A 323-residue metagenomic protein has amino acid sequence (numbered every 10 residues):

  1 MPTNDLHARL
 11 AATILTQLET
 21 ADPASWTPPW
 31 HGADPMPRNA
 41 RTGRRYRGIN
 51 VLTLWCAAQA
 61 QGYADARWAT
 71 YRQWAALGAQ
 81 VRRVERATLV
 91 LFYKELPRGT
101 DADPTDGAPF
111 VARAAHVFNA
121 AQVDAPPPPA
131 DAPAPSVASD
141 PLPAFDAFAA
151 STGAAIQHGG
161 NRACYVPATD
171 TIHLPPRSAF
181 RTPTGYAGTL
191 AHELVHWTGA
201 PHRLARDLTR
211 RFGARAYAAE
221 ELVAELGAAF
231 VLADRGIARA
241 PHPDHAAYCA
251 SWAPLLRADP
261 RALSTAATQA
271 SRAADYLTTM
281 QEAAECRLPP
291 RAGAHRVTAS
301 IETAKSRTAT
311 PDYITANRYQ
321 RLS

Functional and structural regions predicted by a protein language model:
M1-S323: N-terminal accessory/interface modules of nucleic-acid-binding and processing proteins
